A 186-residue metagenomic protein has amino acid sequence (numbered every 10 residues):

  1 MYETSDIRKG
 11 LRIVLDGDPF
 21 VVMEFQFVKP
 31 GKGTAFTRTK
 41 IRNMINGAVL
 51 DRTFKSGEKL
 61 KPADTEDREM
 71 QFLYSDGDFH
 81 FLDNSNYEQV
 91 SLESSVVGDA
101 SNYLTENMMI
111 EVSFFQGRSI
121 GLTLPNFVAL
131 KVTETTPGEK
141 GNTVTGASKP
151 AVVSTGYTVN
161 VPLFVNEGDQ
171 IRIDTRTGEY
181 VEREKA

Functional and structural regions predicted by a protein language model:
Y2-S154, T158-A186: Acidic-enriched and Gly/Ser
